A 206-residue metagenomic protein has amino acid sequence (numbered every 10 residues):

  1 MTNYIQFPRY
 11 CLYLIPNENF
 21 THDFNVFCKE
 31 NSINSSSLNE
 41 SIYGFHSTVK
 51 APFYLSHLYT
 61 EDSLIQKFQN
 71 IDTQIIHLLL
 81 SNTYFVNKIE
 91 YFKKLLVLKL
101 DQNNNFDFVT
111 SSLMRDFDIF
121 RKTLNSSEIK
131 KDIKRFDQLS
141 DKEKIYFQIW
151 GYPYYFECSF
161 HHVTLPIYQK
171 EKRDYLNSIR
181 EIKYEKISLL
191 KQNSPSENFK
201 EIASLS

Functional and structural regions predicted by a protein language model:
M1-F92, D107-K186, S194-S206: Basic, often amphipathic N-terminal segments
L100-N105: Secondary-structure transition/turn motif
